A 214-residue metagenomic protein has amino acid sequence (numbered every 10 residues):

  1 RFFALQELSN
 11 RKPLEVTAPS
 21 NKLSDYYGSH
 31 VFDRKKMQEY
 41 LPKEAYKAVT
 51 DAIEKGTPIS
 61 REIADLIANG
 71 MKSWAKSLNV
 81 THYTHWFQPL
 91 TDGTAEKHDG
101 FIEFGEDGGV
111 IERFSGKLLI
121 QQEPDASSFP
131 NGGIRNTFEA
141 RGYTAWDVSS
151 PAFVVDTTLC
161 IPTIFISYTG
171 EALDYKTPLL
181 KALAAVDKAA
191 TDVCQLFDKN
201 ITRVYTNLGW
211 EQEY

Functional and structural regions predicted by a protein language model:
R1-N10, L14-P19, T137-A145, S149-F153 (+1 more regions): N-terminal hydrophobic targeting/anchoring segments and the immediately downstream early-domain regions of hydrolases
R1-V16, K43-K55, A184-V204, G209-E211: Short, charged N-terminal helix-start/capping segments
S9-G116, I120-N136: Histidine/acidic residue-rich metal-binding segments in metalloenzymes
E139-E213: Glycine-rich, acidic/polar active-site loops that bind/position phosphate-bearing ligands
